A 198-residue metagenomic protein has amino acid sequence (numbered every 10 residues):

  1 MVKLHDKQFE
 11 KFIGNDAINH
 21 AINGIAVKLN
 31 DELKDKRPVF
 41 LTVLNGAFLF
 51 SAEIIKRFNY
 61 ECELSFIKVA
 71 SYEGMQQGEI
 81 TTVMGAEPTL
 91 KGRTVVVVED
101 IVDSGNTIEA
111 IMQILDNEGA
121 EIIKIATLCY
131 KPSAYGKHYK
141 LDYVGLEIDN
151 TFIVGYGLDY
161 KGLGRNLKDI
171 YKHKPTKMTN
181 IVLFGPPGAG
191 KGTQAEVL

Functional and structural regions predicted by a protein language model:
M1-K177: PRPP-associated nucleotide enzymes
T176-L198: Glycine-rich phosphate-binding loop of ATP-dependent small-molecule kinases
